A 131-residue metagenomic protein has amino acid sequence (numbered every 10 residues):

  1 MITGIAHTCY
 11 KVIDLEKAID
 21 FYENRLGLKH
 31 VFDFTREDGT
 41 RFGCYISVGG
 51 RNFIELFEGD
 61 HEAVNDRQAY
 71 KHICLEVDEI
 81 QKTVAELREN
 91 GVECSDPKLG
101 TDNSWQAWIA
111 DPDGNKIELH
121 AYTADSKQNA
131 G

Functional and structural regions predicted by a protein language model:
M1, V84-G131: Vicinal oxygen chelate
M1-K17, Y70-I73, D125-G131: N-terminal beta-strand motif that seeds the catalytic metal site of vicinal oxygen chelate
C9-R51: Core segments of cupin and vicinal oxygen chelate
K17-D20, N24, Q81-E89, E93: Replace "anionic and nucleotidyl ligands
R36-D38, A63-V64, L99-T101: A short beta-turn/loop motif at secondary-structure boundaries
T40-F42, A69, N103: Exposed loop/turn and edge beta-strand positions of beta-sandwich/beta-sheet ligand-binding modules
D66, I73-V84: Mid-chain, well-packed structural core segment of small domains
